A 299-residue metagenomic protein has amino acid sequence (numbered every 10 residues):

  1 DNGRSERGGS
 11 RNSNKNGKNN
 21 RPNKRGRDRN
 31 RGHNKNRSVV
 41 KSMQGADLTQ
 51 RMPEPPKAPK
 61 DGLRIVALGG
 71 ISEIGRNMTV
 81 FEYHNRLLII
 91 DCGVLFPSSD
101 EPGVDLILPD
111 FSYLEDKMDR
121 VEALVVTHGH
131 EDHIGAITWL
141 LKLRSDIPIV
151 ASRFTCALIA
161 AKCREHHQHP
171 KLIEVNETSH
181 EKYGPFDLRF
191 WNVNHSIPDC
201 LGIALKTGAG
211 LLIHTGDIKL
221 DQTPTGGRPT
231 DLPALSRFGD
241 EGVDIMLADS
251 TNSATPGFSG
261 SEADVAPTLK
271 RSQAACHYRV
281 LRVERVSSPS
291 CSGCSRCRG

Functional and structural regions predicted by a protein language model:
D1-K57: Intrinsically disordered, low-complexity RNA-associated tracts
N36-V125, H130-V286, S290-G293: His/Asp/Glu-rich metal-coordinating catalytic cores of metallo-dependent phosphodiesterases/hydrolases acting on
R296-G299: Structural alpha-beta junctions
